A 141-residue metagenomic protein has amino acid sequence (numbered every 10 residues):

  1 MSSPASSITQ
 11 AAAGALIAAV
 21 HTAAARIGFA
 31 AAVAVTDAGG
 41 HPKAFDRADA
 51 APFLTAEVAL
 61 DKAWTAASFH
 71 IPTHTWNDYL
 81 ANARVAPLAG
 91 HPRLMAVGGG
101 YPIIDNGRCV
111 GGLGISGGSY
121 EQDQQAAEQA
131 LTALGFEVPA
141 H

Functional and structural regions predicted by a protein language model:
M1-H141: Flexible, solvent-exposed loop/hinge segments and secondary-structure transition points
